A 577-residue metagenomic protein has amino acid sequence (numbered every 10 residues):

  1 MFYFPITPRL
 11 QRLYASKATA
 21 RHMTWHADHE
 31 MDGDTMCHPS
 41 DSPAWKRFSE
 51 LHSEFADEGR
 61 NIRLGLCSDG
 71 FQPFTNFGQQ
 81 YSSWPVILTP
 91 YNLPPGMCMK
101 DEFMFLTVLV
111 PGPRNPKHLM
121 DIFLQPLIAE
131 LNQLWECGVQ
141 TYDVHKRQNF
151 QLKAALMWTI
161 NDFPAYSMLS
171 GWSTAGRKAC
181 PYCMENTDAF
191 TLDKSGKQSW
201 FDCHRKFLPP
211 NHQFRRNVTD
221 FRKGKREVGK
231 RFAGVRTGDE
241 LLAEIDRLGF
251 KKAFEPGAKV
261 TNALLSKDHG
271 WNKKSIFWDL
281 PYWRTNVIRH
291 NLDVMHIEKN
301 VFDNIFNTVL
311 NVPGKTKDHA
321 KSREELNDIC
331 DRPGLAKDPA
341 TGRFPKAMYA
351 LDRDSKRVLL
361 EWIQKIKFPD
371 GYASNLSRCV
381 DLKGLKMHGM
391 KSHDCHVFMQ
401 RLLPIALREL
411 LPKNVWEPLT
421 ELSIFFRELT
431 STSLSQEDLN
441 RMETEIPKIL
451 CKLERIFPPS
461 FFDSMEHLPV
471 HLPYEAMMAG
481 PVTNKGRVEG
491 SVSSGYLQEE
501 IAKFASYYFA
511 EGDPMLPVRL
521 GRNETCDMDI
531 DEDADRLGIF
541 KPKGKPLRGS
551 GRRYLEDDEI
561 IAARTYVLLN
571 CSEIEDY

Functional and structural regions predicted by a protein language model:
M1-S49, G59, R114, W135-G389 (+10 more regions): Domain-level detector for long, ordered catalytic/regulatory cores in large eukaryotic signaling and trafficking
A15-S16, A20-T24, G65, P73 (+2 more regions): Beta-strand-rich globular domains of non-transmembrane regions
P43-E50, F55-M104, L109-P111, E185 (+1 more regions): Acidic, metal-ligating active-site segments
Q72, P85-N92, L385, Q400-L407 (+1 more regions): Contiguous, well-ordered alpha-helical segments that form the cores/surfaces of helical PPI scaffolds
T75-Q79, M120, M168-L169, D193: A short acidic (Asp/Glu
Y81-T89, F103-L106, L124-A129, G196-C203 (+5 more regions): Amphipathic alpha-helical scaffolding segments
P85, Y91-V139, L208, F214-N217: Compact, glycine/acidic-enriched structural inserts
